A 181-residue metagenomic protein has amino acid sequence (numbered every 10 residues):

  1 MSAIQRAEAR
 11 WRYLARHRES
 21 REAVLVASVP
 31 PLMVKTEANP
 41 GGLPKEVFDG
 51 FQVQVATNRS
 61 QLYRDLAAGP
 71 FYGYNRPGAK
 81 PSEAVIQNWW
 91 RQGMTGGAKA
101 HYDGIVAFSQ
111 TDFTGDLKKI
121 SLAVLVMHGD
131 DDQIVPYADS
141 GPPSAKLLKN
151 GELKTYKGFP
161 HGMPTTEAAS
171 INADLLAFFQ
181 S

Functional and structural regions predicted by a protein language model:
M1-R12: Glycine-rich nucleophile elbow surrounding the catalytic serine of serine-hydrolase chemistry
W11-T57: Flexible "cap/lid" loop of the alpha/beta hydrolase fold
E19-R21, L148-G151: Core-facing hydrophobic residues within beta-strands of well-ordered domains
V34-L43, Q54-K119: Conserved alpha/beta-hydrolase catalytic His-Asp/Glu region
V106, F113, L122, Y137-A145: Short alpha-helix in the alpha/beta-hydrolase fold that links the catalytic acid
I120, V126-H128, D132: Short beta-strand/loop motif that positions the catalytic acidic residue of the alpha/beta-hydrolase fold
D131-V135, G162: Acidic catalytic loop of the alpha/beta-hydrolase fold
K149-S181: Catalytic active-site module of serine/aspartate enzymes centered on a nucleophile-bearing elbow/loop
